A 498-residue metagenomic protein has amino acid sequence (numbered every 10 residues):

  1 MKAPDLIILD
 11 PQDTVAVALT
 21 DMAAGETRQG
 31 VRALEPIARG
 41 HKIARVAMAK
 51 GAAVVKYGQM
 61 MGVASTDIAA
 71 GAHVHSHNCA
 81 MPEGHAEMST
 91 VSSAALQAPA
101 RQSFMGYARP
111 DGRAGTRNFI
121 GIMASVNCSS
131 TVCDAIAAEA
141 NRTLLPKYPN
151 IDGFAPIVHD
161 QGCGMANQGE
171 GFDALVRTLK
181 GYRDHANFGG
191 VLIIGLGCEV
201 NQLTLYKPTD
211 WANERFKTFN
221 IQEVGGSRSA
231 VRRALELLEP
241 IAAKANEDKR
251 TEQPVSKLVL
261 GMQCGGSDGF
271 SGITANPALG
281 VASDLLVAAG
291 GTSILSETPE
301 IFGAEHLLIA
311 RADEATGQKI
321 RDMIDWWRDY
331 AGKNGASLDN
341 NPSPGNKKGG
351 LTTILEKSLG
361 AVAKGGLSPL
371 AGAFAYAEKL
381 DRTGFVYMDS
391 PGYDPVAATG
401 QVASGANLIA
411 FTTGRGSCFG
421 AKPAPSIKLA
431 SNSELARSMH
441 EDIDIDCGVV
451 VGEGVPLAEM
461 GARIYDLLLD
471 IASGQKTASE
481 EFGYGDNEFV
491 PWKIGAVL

Functional and structural regions predicted by a protein language model:
M1-L408, S417-L498: Metallocofactor- and cofactor-centric catalytic cores in central/energy metabolism, strongly enriched
T413: Short secondary-structure boundary segments
